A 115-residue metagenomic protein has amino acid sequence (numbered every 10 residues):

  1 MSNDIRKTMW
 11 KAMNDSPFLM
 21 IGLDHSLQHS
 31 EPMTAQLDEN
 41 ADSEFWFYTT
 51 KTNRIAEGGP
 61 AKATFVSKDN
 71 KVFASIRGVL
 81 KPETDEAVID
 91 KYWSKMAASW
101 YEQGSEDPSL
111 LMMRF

Functional and structural regions predicted by a protein language model:
M1-S2, R6, A12-F18, H29 (+1 more regions): Polybasic/polar functional segments that serve as interface/processing modules
K11-Q28, A61-F65: A short, Trp-centered hydrophobic/proline-enriched beta-strand micro-motif
M20, P32, M112-R114: Conserved hydrophobic/aromatic beta-strand scaffold that supports enzyme active sites
Q28-T34: A positional/architectural concept
D38-N40: Feature captures eukaryotic membrane-trafficking machinery centered on endolysosomal pathways and lysosome-related
E44-T49: Short, well-ordered beta-strand segments in soluble/periplasmic domains
I55-R114: Short, structured beta-strand-loop surface elements
